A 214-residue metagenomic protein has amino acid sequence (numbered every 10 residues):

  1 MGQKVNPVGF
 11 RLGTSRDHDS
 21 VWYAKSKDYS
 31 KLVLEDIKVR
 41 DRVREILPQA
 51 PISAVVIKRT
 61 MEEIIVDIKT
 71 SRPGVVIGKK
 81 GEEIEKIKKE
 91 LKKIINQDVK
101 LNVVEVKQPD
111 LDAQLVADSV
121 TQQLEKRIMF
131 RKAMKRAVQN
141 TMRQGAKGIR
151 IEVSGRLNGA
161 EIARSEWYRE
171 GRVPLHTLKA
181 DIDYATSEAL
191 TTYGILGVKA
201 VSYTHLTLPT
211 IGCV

Functional and structural regions predicted by a protein language model:
G2, V66, G78, I151 (+1 more regions): Residue-level signature of catalytic and energy-coupling elements of molecular machines, predominantly ATP/GTP-dependent
Q3-K38: N-terminal presequence-like segments and adjacent domain-start helices
Q3-V5, R16, A50-I57, D112 (+6 more regions): Polybasic/polar functional segments that serve as interface/processing modules
E35-M129: Acidic-enriched and Gly/Ser
K126-K132, V138-Q144: Contiguous effector/interaction surfaces
A137-Q139, K147-L196, S202-Y203: Structured, basic alpha/beta domains of bacterial-type, RNA-associated proteins
T204-T210: Conserved small/polar residues in nucleotide/adenosyl-binding loops
